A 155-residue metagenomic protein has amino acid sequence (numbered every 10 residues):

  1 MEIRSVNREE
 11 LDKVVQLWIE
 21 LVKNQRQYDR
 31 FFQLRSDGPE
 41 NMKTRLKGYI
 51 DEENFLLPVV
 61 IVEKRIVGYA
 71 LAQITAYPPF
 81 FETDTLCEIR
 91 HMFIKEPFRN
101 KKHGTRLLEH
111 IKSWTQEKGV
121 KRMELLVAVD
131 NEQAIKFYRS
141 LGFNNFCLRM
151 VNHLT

Functional and structural regions predicted by a protein language model:
E2-Q16, Q25-Q27: A short beta-loop-alpha structural element at the N-terminal edge of CoA-dependent acyl/N-acetyltransferase catalytic
K23-R45: Conserved GNAT-fold acetyl-CoA-binding loop/helix
T44-P58, E88: A short helix-loop-beta-strand connector motif used in the catalytic cores of GNAT acetyltransferases and, in some
V59, R65-I74, F93: Conserved beta-strand in the GNAT
F98, K102-H110: Conserved acetyl-CoA pyrophosphate-binding loop and the N-cap/start of the following alpha-helix in GNAT-like
T105, V129-C147: Conserved active-site alpha-helix within GNAT-family acetyltransferase domains
H110, L125-A134, V151-T155: Conserved beta-strand-loop-alpha-helix junction that forms the acyl-donor binding cleft
T115-L126: Conserved GNAT acetyl-CoA-binding A-motif
